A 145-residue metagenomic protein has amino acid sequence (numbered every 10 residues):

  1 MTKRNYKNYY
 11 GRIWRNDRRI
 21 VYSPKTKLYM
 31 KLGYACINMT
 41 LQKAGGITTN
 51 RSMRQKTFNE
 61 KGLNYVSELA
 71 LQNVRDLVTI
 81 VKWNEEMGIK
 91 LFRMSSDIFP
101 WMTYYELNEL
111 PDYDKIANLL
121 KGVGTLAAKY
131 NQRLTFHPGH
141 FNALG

Functional and structural regions predicted by a protein language model:
K3-R133, N142-G145: Alpha/beta catalytic barrel-like cores
H137: Conserved, mostly hydrophobic/aromatic
